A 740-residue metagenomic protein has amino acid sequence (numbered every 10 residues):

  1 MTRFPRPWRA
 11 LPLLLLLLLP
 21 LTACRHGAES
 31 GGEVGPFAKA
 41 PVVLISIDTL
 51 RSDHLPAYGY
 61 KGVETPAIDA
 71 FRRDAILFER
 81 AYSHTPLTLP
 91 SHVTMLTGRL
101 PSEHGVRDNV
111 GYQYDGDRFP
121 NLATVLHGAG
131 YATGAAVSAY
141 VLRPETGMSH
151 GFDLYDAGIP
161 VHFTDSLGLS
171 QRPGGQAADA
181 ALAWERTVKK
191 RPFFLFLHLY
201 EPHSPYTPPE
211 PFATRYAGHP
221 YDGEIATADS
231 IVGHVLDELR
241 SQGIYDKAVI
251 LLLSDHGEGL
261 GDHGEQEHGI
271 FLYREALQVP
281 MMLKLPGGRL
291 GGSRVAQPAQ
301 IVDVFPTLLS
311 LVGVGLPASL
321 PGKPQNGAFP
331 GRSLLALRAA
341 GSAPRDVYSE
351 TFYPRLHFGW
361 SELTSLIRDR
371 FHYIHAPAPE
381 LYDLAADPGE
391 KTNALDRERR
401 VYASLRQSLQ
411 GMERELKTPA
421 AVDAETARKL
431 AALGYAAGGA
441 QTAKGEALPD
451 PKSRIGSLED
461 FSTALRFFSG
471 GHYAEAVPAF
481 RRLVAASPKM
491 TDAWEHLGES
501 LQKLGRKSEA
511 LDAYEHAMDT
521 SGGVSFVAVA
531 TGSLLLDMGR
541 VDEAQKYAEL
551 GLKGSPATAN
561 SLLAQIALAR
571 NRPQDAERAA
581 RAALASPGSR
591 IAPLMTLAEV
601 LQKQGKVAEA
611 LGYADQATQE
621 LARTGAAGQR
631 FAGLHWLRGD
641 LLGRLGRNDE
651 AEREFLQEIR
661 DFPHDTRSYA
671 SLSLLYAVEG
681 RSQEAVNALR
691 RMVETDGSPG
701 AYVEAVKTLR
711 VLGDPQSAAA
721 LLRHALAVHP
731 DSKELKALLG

Functional and structural regions predicted by a protein language model:
T2-P12: Bacterial N-terminal signal peptides that target proteins for export
R3, L18, T22-S533, D537-R540 (+12 more regions): Catalytic domains that recognize anionic headgroups
L458, D492, F526, T558 (+6 more regions): Start-of-helix register in tetratricopeptide repeats
R482-L483, H516-A517, L550-G551, A582-A583 (+5 more regions): Canonical positions in the second alpha-helix
P488, G522, G554-P556, G588 (+5 more regions): Short coil turns that delineate tetratricopeptide repeat
E704-G740: Terminal, low-structured helical/coil segments at or just beyond the last alpha-helical repeat
